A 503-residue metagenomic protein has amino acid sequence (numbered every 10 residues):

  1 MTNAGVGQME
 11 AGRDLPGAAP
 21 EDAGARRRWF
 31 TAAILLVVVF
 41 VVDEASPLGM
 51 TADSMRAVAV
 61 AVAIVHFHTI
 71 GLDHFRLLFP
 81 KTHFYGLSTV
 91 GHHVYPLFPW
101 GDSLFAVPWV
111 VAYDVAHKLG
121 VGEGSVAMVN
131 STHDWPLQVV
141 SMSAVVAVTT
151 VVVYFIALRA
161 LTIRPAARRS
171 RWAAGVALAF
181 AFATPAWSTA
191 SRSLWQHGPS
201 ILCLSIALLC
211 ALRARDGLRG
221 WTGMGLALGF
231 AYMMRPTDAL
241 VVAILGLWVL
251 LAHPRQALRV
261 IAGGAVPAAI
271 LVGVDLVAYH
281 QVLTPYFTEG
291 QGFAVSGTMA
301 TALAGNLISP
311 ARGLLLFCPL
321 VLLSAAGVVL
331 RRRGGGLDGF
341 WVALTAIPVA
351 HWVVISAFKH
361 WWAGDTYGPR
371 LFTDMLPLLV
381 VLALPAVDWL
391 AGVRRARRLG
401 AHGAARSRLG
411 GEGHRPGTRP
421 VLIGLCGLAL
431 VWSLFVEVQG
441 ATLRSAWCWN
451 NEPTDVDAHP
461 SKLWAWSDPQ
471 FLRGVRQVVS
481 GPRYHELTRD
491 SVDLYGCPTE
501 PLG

Functional and structural regions predicted by a protein language model:
P20, A166, A207-G223, H402 (+1 more regions): Membrane-interface transmembrane helices that cradle and orient dolichyl/undecaprenyl
F30-V38, A174-A181, A265, G335-F358: Transmembrane alpha-helix segments characteristic of polytopic inner-membrane glycan-assembly/cell-envelope
L35-L36, W172-A186, G198-L202, W221: Membrane-embedded helix bundles of polyisoprenyl
A61, A177-L178, S205, C210 (+3 more regions): Membrane-interface alpha helices of multi-pass inner-membrane proteins
D73-F98, L276-R333, A458-G503: Membrane-lumen/periplasm interface segments of multi-pass, membrane-embedded glycan/lipid transferases
A106, I244, A252, Q256-G327 (+2 more regions): Membrane-lumen/periplasm interface segments of specific transmembrane helices in polyprenyl phosphate-linked
P136-A166, I206: Transmembrane-helix motifs of polytopic, lipid-linked glycan transferases
G246-L250, L315-D338, T345, V380-A386 (+3 more regions): Hydrophobic, aromatic-rich transmembrane alpha-helices and their immediate juxtamembrane boundary segments
